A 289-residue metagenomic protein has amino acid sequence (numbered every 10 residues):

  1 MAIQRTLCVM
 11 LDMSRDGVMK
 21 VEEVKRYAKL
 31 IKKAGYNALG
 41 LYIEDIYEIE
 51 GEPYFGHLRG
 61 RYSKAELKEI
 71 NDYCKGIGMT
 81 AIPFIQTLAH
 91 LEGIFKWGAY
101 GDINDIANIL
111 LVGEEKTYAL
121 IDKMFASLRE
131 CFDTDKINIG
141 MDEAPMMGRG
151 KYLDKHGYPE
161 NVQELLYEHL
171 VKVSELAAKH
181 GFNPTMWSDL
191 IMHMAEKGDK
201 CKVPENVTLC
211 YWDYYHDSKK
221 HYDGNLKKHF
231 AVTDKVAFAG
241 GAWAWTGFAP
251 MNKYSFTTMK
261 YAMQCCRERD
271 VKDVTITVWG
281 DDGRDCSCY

Functional and structural regions predicted by a protein language model:
M1-R15, Y100, A237-W245: N-terminal small/glycine-rich loop or linker at the start of catalytic domains across soluble metabolic enzymes
Q4-V9, A28-E44, N71-G98, D133-K136: Glycine-rich, aromatic-flanked loop segments that form ligand/cofactor-binding clefts across common enzyme folds
R15, D45-Y47, I85-A89, A99 (+5 more regions): Active-site-proximal loop/turn and secondary-structure-junction residues that shape catalytic pockets, frequently
V21-K29, E69-D72, G78-T80, Y118-E130 (+2 more regions): Substrate-binding groove of N-acetylhexosamine-processing glycoside hydrolases
Y27, K32-E66, A237-G240, W245: Aromatic-lined carbohydrate-binding/catalytic grooves of carbohydrate-active enzymes
G40-Y42, I85-L91, I103-G157: Active-site groove signature of glycoside hydrolases
I46-Q86, V173-L176: Aromatic-lined substrate-binding rim segments of carbohydrate-active enzymes
E52-E66, G101-E115, K151-E164, V207-C210: Glycine-rich tight-turn/loop motif centered on a GG-T
